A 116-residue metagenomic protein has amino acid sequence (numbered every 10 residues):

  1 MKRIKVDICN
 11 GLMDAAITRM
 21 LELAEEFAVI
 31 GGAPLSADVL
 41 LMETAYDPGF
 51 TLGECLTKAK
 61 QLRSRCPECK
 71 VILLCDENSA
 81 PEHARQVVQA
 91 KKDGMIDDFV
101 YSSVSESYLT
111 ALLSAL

Functional and structural regions predicted by a protein language model:
M1-I4: Extreme N-terminal starter segment of soluble prokaryotic enzymes
D7-I30: Two-component/phosphorelay signaling modules centered on CheY-like receiver
E26-F27, E68, M95-I96: A generic structural signal for alpha->beta connector loops
A37-C66, C75-Q86: Conserved phosphotransfer microenvironments
V71-I72: Hydrophobic/aromatic residues located in beta-strands of well-ordered beta-sheets within soluble catalytic
D76-L116: Output/docking surface of receiver
